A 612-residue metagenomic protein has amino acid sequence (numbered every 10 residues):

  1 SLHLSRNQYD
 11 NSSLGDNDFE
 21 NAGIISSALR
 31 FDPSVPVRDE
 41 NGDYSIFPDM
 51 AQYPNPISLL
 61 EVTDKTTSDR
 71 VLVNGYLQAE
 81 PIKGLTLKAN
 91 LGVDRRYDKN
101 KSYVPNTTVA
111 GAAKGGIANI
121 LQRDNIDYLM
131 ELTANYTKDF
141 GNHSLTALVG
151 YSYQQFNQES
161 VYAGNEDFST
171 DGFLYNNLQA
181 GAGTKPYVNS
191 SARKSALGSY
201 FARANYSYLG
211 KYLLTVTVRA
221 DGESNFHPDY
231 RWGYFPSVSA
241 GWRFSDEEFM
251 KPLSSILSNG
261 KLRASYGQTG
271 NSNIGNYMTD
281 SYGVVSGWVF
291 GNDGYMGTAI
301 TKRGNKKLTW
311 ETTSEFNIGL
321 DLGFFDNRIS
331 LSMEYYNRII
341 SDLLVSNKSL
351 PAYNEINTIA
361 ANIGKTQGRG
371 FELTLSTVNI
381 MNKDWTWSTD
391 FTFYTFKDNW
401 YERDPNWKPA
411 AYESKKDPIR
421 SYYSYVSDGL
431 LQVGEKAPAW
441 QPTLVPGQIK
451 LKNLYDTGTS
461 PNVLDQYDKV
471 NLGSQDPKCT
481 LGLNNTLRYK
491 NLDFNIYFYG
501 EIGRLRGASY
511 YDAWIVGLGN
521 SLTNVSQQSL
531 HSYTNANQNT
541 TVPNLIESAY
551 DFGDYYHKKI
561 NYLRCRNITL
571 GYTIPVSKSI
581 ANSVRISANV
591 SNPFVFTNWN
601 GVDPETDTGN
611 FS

Functional and structural regions predicted by a protein language model:
L2-R6, S12-D16, E20, S45-V104 (+3 more regions): Extracellular/periplasmic, surface-exposed regions of secreted and cell-surface proteins
G23-S26: Topology signature of small-to-medium multi-pass alpha-helical membrane proteins
A28-L59, F173-S195, S286-R303, K416-L472 (+1 more regions): Flexible glycine-rich, low-complexity coil/linker segments exposed to the extracellular/periplasmic environment
V104-P105, A163-D167, N406-W407, Y499-I502 (+1 more regions): Short Gly/aromatic-enriched secondary-structure transition segments
V109: Conserved catalytic cysteine-centered active-site region of acyl-thioester-dependent Claisen-condensing enzymes
E223, E501-S591: Extracytoplasmic gating/loop element in the C-terminal half of outer-membrane beta-barrel translocons and assembly
N399-Y401, G434, G503-S509: Short acidic/glycine-rich loop or secondary-structure boundary segments that cap or lie
L472-G507: Glycine-rich, aromatic-lined ligand/substrate-binding cores of catalytic and carbohydrate-binding domains
